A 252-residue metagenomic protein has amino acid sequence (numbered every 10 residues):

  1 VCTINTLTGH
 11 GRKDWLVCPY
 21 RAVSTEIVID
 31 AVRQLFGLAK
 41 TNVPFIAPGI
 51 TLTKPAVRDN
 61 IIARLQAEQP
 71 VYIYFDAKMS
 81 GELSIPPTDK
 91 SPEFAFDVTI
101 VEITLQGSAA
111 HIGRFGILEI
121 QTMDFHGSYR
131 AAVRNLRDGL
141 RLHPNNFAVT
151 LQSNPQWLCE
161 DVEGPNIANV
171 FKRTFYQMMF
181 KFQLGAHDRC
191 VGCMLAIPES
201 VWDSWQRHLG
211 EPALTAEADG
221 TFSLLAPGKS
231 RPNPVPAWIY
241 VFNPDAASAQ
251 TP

Functional and structural regions predicted by a protein language model:
V1-V23: Long terminal accessory regions outside catalytic cores
C2, V98-E102, V241: Short beta-strand element of the conserved SAM-dependent methyltransferase core
R21-V23, V28-G127: Active-site metal-binding core of divalent-cation-utilizing nuclease and nuclease-like domains
A109, S128-A131, S204-Q206: Generic domain-boundary/flexible-linker signal
G116-I120, N135, G220-P227: A signal for specific C-terminal beta-sheet/loop modules enriched in small/flexible residues with GP/PG/PP motifs
I120-R141: Short beta-strand-loop-alpha-helix junction that forms the active-site gateway of nucleic-acid-processing nucleases
L140-P252: Non-catalytic C-terminal interaction segments of nucleic acid-processing enzymes
